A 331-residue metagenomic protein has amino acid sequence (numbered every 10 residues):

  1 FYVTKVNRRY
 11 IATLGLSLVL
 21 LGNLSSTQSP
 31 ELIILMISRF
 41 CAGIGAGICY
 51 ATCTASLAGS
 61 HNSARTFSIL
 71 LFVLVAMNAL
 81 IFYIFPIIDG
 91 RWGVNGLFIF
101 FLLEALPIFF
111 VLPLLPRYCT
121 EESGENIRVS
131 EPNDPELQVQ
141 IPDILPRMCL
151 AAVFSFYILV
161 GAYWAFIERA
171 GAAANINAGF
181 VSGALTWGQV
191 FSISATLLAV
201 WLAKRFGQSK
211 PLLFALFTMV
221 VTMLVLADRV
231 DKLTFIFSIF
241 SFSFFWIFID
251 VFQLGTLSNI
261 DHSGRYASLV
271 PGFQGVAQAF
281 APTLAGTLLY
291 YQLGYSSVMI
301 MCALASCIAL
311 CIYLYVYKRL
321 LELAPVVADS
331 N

Functional and structural regions predicted by a protein language model:
F1-P30: Conserved MFS/SLC helix-loop-helix module at the cytosolic interface between two early adjacent transmembrane helices
F1-R8, A195-Q208, L289-Y290: Helix-to-loop junctions at the C-terminal end of transmembrane segments in multipass secondary transporters
G22, I33-C41, L233-S241: Paired small-residue
G47-H61, I247-D261: Intracellular juxtamembrane helix-capping segments at the cytosolic ends of symmetry-related transmembrane helices
S60, I69-T120: Helix-loop-helix hairpin linking two adjacent transmembrane segments in secondary transporters
I144-T186, V190: Extracytoplasmic gate region of multi-pass secondary transporters
F206-Q253: C-terminal transmembrane helical hairpin of 12-TM major facilitator-type secondary transporters
I260-G294, C302: A late C-terminal transmembrane helix in Major Facilitator Superfamily
